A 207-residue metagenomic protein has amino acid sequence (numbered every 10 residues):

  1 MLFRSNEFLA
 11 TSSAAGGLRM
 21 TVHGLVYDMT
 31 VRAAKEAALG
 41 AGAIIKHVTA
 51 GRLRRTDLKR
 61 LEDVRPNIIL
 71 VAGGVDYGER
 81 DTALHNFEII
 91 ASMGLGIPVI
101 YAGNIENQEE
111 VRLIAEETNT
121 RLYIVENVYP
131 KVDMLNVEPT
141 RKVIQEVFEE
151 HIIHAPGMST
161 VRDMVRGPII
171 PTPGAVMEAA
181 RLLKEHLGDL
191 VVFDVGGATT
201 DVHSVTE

Functional and structural regions predicted by a protein language model:
F3-L190: Nucleotide/phosphate-binding catalytic cleft detector across ATP-hydrolyzing and phosphate-transferring enzymes
E185-E207: Glycine-rich phosphate-binding loop of actin/hexokinase-like ATP-binding domains
